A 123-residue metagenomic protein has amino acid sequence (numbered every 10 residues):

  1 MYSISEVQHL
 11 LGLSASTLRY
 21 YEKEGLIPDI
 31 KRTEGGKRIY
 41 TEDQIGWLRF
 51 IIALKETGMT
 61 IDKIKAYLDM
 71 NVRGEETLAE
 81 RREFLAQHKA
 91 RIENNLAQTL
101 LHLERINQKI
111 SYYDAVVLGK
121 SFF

Functional and structural regions predicted by a protein language model:
M1-K65: Basic helix-turn-helix/winged-helix DNA-binding cores and closely related short helical interaction motifs
D69, R73-F123: C-terminal regulatory/oligomerization modules of transcriptional regulators
